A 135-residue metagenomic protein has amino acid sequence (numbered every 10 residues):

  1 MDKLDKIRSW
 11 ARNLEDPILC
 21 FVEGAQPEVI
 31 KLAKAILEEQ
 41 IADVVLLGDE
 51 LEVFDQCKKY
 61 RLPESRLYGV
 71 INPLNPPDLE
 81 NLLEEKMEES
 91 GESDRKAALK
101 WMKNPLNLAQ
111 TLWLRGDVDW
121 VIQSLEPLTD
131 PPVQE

Functional and structural regions predicted by a protein language model:
M1-W120, S124-E135: Contiguous, glycine/small-aliphatic-enriched amphipathic segments in soluble metabolic enzymes
